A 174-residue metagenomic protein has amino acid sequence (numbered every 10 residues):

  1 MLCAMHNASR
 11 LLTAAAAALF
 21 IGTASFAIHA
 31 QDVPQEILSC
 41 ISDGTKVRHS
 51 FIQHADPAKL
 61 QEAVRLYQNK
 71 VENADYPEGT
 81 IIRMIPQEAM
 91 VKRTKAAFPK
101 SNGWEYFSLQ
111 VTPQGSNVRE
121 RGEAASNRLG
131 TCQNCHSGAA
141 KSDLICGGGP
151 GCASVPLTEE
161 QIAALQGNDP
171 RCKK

Functional and structural regions predicted by a protein language model:
M1-L2, R171: Short hotspots in intrinsically disordered terminal tails
C3-A15: Bacterial N-terminal signal peptides that target proteins for export
N7, T23-A24, T158: Compositionally biased, intrinsically disordered low-complexity segments
T13-A24: Bacterial N-terminal signal peptides
A24-A30: Sec/Tat signal peptide C-region and signal peptidase I cleavage site
Q31-S50, H54, N73-K174: Sequence context surrounding c-type heme c attachment/ligation sites in exported
K59-E72: N-terminal post-signal-peptidase region of extra-cytosolic proteins
